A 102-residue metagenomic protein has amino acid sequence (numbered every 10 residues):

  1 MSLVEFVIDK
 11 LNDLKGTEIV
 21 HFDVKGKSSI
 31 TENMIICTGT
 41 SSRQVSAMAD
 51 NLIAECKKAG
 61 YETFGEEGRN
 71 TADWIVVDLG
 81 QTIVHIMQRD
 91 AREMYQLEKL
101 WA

Functional and structural regions predicted by a protein language model:
M1-M34, T38-A102: Positively charged, small/polar-rich N-terminal and surface patches that mediate targeting and assembly and bind
